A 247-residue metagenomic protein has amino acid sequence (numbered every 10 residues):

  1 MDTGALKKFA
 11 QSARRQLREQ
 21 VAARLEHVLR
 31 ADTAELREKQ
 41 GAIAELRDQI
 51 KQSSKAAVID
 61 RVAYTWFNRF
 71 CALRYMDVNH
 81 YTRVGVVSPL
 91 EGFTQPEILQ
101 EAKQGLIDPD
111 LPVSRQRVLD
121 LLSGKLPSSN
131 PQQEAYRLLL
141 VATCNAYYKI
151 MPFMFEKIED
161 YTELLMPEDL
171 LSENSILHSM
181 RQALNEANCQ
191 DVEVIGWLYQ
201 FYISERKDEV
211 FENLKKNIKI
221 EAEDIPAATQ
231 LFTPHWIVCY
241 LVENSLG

Functional and structural regions predicted by a protein language model:
M1-G247: Preference for the N-terminal adenyl/adenosyl cofactor-binding alpha/beta module
